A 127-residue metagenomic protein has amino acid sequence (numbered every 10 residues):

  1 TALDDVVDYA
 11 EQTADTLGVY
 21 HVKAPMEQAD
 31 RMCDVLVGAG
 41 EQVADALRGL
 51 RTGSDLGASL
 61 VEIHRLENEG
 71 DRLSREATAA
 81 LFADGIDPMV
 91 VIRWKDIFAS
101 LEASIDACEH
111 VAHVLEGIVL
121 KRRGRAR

Functional and structural regions predicted by a protein language model:
T1-R127: Cytosolic, long alpha-helical scaffolding segments
